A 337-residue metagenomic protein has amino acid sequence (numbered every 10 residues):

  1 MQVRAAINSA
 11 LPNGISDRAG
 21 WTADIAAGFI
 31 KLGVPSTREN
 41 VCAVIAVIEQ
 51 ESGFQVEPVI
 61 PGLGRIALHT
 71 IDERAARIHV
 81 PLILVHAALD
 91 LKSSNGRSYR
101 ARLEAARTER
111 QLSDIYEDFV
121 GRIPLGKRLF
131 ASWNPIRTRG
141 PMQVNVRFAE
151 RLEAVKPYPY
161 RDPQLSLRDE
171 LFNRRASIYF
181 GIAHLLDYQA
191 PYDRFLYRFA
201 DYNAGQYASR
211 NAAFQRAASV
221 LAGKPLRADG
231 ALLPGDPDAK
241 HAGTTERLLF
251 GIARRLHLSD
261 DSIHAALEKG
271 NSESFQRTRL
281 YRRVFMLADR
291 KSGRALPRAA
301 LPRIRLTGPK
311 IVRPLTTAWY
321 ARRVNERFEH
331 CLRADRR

Functional and structural regions predicted by a protein language model:
M1-R337: Cell-wall glycan-active module
